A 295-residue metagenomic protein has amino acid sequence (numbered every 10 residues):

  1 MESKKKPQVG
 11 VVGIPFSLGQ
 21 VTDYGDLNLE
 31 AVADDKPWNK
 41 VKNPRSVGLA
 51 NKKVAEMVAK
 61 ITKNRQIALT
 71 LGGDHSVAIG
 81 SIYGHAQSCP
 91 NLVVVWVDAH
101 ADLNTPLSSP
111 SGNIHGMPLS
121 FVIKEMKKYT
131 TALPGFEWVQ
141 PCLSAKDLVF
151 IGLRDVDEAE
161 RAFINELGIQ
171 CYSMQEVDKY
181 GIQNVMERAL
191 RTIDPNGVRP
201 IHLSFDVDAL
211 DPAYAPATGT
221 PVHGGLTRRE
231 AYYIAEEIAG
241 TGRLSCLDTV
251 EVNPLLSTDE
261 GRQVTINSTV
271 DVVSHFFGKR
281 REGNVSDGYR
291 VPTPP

Functional and structural regions predicted by a protein language model:
M1-L69, A78-S81, Q87-S88, F163-P295: Catalytic cores of soluble, metal-dependent hydrolases
L27, H100, L153-V156, V207-D208: Short glycine-enriched loops at secondary-structure junctions
K63-Q140, T241: Active-site histidine-anchored catalytic micro-motif
Q66-A68, A145-V149: Short active-site oxyanion
W96-A99, I123, D147-D155, S173-Q175 (+1 more regions): Short, structured patches in soluble enzyme cores that scaffold and shape functional sites
A99, L103, H115-P118, S144 (+3 more regions): Internal, well-ordered alpha-helical segments in soluble enzyme and binding-protein domains
L133-W138, R154-Y172: Active-site-proximal loop/helix segment associated with metal-binding centers of metalloenzymes
A145-D147, R154-E160, N196-I201: Aromatic-lined glycan-binding groove of carbohydrate-active enzymes
